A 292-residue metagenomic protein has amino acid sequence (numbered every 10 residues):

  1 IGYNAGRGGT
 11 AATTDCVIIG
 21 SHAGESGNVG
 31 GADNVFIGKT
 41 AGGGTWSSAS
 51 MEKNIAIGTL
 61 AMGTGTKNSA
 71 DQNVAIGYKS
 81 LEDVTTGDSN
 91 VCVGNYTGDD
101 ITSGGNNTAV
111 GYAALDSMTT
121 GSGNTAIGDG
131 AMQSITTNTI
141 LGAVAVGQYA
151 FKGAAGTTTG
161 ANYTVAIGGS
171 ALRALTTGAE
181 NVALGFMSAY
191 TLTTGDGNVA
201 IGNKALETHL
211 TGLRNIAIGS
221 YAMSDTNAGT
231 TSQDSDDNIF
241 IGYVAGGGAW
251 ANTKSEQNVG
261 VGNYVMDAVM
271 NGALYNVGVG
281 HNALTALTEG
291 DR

Functional and structural regions predicted by a protein language model:
I1-R292: Glycine- and small/polar-enriched repetitive beta-structure motifs of secreted/surface proteins
